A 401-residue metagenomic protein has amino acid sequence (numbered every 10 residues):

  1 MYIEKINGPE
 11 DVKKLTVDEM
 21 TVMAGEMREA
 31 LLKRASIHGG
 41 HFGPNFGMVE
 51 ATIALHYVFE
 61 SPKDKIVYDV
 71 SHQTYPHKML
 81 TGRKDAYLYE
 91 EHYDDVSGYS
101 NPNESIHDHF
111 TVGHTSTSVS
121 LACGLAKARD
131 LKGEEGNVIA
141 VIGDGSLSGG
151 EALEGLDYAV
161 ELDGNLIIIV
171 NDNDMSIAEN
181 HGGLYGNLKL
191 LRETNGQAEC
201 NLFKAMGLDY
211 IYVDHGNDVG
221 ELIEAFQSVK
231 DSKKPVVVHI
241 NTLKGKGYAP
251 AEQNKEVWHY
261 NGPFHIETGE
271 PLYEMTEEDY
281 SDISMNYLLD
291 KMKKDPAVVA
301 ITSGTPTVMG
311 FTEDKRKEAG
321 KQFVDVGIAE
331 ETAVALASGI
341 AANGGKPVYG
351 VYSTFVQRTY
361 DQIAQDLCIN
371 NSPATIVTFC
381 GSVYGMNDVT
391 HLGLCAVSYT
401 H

Functional and structural regions predicted by a protein language model:
M1-M79, H215: N-terminal amphipathic, basic-rich helices that act as targeting or association modules
E19, R28-L31, F42-G47, T52 (+5 more regions): Cofactor-pocket helix-loop regions in the catalytic cores of large enzyme subunits
H41-L162, V298, S303, T312-E313: Cofactor-binding active-site loop characterized by glycine-rich and histidine/acidic residues
P76-G82, L147-L156, A178-G183, K189 (+7 more regions): Short acidic, glycine/serine/threonine-rich loops at helix termini
L88-Y93, E161-N173, I369-C380: A glycine-rich helix N-cap at a beta->alpha junction
D108-F264, E270-E277, D282: Glycine-rich ThDP/TPP pyrophosphate-binding loop and its adjacent helix/strand module within ThDP-dependent enzymes
Y248-Q357, Q362-S372: Non-catalytic terminal/interface segments that mediate subunit docking, oligomerization, and allosteric communication
T400-H401: Conserved small/polar residues in nucleotide/adenosyl-binding loops
